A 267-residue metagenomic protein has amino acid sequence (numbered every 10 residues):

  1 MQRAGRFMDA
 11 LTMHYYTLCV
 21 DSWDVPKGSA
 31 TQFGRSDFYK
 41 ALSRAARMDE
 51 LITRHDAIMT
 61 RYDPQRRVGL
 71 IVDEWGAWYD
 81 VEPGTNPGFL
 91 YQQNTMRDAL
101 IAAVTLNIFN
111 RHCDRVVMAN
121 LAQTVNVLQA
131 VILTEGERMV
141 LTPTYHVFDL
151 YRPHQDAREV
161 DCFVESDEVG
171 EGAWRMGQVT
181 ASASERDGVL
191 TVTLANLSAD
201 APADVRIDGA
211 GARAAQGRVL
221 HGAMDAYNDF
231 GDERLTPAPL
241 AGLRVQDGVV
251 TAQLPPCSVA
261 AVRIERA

Functional and structural regions predicted by a protein language model:
M1-A46, D73-A77, V116-V117: Aromatic- and acid-rich polysaccharide-binding/catalytic face of secreted or lumenal carbohydrate-active enzymes
M1-M8, T53-Q65, I207: Short amphipathic alpha-helices and their capping/turn segments at secondary-structure boundaries
L11, H55, E74, A119 (+3 more regions): Conserved, mostly hydrophobic/aromatic
Y15, V68-T180: Aromatic/acidic polysaccharide-binding cleft in carbohydrate-active enzymes
A45-D56, A103-N107, Y145: Generic structural signal for well-ordered alpha-helices, preferentially at hydrophobic/aromatic core positions
R54-R67, T105-V116, A252-P255: A structural motif corresponding to the C-terminal end of an alpha-helix and its immediate exit/capping segment
E135, M139-V140, Y151, M176-G177 (+2 more regions): C-terminal catalytic subdomain
G170-M176, A195-A267: C-terminal beta-sandwich/jelly-roll accessory domains of carbohydrate-active enzymes
